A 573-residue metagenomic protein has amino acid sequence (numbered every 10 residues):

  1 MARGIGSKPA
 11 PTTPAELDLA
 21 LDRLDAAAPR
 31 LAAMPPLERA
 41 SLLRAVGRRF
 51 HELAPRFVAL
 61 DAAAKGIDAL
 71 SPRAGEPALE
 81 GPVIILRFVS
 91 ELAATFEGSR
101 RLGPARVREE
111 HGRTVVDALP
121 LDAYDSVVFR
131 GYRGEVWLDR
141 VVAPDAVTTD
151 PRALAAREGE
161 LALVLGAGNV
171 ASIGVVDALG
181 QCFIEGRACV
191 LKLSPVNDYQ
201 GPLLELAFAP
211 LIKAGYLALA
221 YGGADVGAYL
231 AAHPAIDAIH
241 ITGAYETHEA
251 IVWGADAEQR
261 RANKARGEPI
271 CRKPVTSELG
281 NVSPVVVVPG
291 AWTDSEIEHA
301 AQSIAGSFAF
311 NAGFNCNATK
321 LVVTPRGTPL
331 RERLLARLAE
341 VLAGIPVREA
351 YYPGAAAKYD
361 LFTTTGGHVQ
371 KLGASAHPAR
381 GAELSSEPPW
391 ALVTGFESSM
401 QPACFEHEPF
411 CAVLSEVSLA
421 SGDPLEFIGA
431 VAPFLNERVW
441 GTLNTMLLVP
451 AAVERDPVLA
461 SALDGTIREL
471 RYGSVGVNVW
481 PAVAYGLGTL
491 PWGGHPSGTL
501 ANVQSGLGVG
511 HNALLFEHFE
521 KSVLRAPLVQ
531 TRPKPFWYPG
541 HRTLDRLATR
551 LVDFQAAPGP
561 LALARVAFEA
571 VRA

Functional and structural regions predicted by a protein language model:
M1-A146, G180-Q181, S194-D198, A207-I212 (+1 more regions): N-terminal Rossmann-like NAD(P)+-binding subdomain of aldehyde/semialdehyde dehydrogenases
L19, R23, A32-M34, E38-S41 (+17 more regions): Catalytic cores of nucleotide-enabled group-transfer and carboxylate-activating enzymes in metabolic and assembly-line
P35, R39-L43, E185-V196, Y216 (+7 more regions): Short loop-to-beta-strand entry elements in the cores of soluble alpha/beta enzymes
S41, F427-W537: C-terminal core of ALDH-fold dehydrogenases
R130-S172, V176: Active-site-adjacent "gating/activation" loops or surface patches in catalytic cores
L161, P210-L321, R326, G498-T499: Conserved NAD(P)+-binding/catalytic subdomain of aldehyde/semialdehyde dehydrogenases
V175-D225: PLP-dependent aminotransferase-like
F310, C316, T324-L443, L447 (+1 more regions): NAD(P)-dependent aldehyde/semialdehyde dehydrogenase
